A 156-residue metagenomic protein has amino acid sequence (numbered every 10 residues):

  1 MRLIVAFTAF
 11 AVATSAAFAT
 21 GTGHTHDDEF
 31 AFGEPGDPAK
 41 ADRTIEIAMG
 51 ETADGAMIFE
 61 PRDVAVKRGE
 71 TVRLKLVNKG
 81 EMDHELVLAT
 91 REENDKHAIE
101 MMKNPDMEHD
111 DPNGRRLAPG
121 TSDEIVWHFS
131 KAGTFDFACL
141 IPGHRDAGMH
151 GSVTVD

Functional and structural regions predicted by a protein language model:
M1-G50: Extracytoplasmic entry segments of secretory-pathway proteins
T20-H26, D111-D156: Extracellular/periplasmic metallocenter environments
K40-T71: N-terminal edge beta-strand
D42, D83, D146-H150: Short edge beta-strand segments in beta-sheet-rich domains
A56, M102-D111: Short beta-strand and strand-turn-strand segments in soluble, beta-rich domains
P61-L88, D123-K131, V155: Beta-strand cores of secreted/periplasmic/IMS beta-sandwich domains, seen most often in copper-related folds
V87-N94, I141: Short, compositionally biased
E92-K103: Short aromatic-acidic-glycine turn motif
